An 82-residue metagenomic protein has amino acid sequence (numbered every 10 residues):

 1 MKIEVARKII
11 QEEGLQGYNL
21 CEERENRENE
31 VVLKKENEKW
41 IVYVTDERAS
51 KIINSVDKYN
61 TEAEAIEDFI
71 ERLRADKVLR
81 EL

Functional and structural regions predicted by a protein language model:
M1, V31-E38, K58, E67 (+1 more regions): Short alpha-helical interface elements
M1-E25: Negatively charged, low-complexity tracts enriched in Asp/Glu with abundant Ser/Thr
E4, N60-L73: A short, charged, amphipathic alpha-helix used as a generic interaction element across diverse proteins
R27-N54, R72: Short aromatic-glycine-(Arg/Gly/Cys) micro-motifs in beta-strand/loop hairpins
I53-T61: Short alpha-helix boundary/capping segments
A75-L82: Intrinsically disordered, low-complexity charged/polar segments
